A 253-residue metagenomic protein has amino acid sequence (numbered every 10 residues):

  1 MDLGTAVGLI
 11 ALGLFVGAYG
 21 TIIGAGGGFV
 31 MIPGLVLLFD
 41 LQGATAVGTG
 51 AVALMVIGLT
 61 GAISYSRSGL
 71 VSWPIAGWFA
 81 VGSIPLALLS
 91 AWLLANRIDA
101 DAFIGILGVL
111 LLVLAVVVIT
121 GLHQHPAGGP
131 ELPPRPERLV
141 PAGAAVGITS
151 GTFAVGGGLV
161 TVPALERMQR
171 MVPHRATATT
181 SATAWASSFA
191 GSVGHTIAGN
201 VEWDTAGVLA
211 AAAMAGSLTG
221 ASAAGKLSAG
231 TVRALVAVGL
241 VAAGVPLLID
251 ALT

Functional and structural regions predicted by a protein language model:
M1-V16, L37-L38, G43, I63-I148 (+3 more regions): Juxtamembrane transmembrane-helix boundary motif
L9-G13, V52, A142, A176 (+1 more regions): Alpha-helical transmembrane segments of multi-pass membrane proteins
I10-A25, A51-L54, G58, A80-S83: N-terminal transmembrane alpha-helices
G13-G24, A144-F153, G191: Transmembrane alpha-helix interface/packing and boundary motifs in multi-pass membrane proteins, characterized by
G27, P85, F153-G157, A215: Residue-level signal for transmembrane alpha-helical positions in Major Facilitator Superfamily
M31-T45, V160-R175: Interfacial segments of multi-pass membrane proteins
L38, G48-S64: Early transmembrane hairpin of solute transport permeases
V47-M55, I84, T177-W185, A213-M214 (+1 more regions): Transmembrane helix-bundle signature of multi-pass membrane transporters/permeases
